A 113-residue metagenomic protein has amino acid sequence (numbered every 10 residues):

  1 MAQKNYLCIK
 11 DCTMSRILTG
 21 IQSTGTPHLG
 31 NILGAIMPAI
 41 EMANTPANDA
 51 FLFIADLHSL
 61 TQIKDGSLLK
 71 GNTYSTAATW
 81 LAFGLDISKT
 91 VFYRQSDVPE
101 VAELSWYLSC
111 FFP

Functional and structural regions predicted by a protein language model:
Q3-T13: Short, Lys/Arg-enriched N-terminal segments with co-localized hydrophobic residues within the first ~10-30 amino acids
S15-P113: N-terminal Rossmann-like or analogous alpha/beta NTP/dinucleotide-binding catalytic cores that position adenine
